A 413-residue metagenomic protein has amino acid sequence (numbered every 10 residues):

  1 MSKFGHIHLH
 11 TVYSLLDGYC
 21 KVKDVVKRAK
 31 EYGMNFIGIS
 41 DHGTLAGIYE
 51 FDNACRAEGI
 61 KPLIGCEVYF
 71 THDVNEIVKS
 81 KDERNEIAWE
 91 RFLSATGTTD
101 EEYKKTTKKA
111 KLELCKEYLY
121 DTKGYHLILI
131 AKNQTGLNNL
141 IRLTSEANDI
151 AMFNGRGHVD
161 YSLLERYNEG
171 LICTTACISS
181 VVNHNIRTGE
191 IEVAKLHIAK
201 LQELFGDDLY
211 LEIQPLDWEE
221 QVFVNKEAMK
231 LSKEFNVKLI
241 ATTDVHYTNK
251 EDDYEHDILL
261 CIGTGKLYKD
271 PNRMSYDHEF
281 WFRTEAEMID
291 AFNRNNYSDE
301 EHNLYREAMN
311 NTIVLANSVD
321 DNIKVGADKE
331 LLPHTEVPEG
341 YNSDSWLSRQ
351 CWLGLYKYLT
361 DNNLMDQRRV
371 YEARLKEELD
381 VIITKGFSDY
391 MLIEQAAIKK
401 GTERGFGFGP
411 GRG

Functional and structural regions predicted by a protein language model:
S2-I39, G43-E58, L93-Y103, A110 (+3 more regions): Domain-core and long-helix interface of multi-subunit machines
S2-K3, V68, K81-D82, V182 (+1 more regions): Non-catalytic structural connector segments
N35-I37, H126-L127, N236, G405-F408: Short active-site oxyanion
D41, P62, N133, L140 (+6 more regions): A residue-level signal for conserved active-site and pocket-lining positions in enzyme catalytic cores
T44-F153: Hydrophobic or amphipathic alpha-helical targeting/insertion segments
K61-I64, V74-E76, E113-L114, Y118 (+4 more regions): Phosphate/diphosphate-binding loops
L119-Y120, K230-N236, A397-R404: A short acidic-Thr-Gly-centered motif at the start of a beta-strand
T135-G136, A176, I240-N249, G401 (+1 more regions): Conserved phosphate/anionic-ligand binding catalytic regions in large, soluble enzymes, centered on
